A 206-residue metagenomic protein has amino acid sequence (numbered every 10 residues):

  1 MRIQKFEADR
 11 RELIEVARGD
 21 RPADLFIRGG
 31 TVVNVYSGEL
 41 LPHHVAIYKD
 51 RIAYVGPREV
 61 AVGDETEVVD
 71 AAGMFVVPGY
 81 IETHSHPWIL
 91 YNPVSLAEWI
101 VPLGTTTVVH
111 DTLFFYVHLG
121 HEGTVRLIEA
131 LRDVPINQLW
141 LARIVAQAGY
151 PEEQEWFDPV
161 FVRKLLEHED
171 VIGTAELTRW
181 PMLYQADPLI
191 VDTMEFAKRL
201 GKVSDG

Functional and structural regions predicted by a protein language model:
R2-V16, P93-S204: Divalent-metal coordination cores built from histidine and acidic residues
R2-V77: Histidine-rich, glycine-flanked metal-binding segment
R28, D70, E82, H110 (+1 more regions): Redox-cofactor binding/interface segments in oxidoreductases and associated redox assembly factors
S37, S85-P87, R179: Short, glycine/acidic-enriched loop or turn micro-motifs at the edges of active sites
H44-A46, I81, T106-T107: A fold-wide structural signal in alpha/beta-hydrolase
M74-A97: Di-metal (Zn2+ and/or Mg2+/Mn2+) metal-binding site signature of metallo-dependent hydrolases with the MBL/beta-CASP
H84-H86, L113, G206: Histidine-centered active-site/metal-ligand motif
